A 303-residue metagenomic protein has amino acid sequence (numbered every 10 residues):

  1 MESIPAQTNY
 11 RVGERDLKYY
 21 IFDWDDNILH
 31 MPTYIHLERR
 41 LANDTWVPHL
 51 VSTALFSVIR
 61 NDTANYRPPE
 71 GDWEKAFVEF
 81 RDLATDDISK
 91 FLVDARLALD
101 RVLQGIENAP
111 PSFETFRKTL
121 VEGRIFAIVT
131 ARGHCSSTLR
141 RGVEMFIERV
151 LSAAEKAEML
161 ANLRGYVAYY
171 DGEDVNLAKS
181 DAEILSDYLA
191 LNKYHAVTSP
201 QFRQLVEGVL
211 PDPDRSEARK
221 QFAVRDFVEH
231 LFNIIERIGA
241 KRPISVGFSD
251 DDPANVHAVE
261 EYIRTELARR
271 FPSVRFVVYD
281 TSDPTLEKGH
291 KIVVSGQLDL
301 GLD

Functional and structural regions predicted by a protein language model:
M1-E2, L302: Non-Sec secretion/translocation targeting segments of pathogen effectors
E2-T198: Alpha-helical substrate-recognition element adjacent to the catalytic core
V12, D16, L120-A127, G133-D303: C-terminal cap/substrate-recognition subdomain and adjoining C-terminal extension of metal-dependent phosphatase-like
